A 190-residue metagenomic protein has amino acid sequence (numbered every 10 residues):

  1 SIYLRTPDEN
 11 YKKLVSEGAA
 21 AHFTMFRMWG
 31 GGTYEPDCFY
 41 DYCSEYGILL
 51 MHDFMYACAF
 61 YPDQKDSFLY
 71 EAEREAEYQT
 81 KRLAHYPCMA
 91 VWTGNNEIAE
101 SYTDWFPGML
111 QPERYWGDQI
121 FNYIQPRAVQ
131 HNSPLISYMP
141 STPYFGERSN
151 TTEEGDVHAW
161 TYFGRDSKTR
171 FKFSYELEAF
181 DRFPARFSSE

Functional and structural regions predicted by a protein language model:
S1-A59, F68-V91: Active-site-adjacent substrate/metal-binding segments within catalytic domains of carbohydrate-active enzymes
L4, Y34, A99-Y102, Y144-R148: Active-site environment of divalent metal-dependent phosphoester hydrolases
W29, N95, S141: Conserved residues at the C-terminal ends of beta-strands
C38-F39, P62, T103-P107, A128 (+1 more regions): Short acidic, glycine/serine/threonine-rich loops at helix termini
C43, W92, Y138, E190: Conserved, mostly hydrophobic/aromatic
S67-E71, M109-G117: Alpha-helix N-cap and loop-to-helix initiation/capping positions
Y78-R114: Active-site groove signature of glycoside hydrolases
P112, W116-S189: Extracellular glycoside hydrolase catalytic/binding regions
